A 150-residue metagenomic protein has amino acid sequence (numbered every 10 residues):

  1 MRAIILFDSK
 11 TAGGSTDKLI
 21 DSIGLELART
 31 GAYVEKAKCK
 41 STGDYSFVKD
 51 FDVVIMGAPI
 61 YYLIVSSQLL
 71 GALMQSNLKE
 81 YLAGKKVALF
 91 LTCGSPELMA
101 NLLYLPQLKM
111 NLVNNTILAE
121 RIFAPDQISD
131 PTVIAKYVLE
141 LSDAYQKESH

Functional and structural regions predicted by a protein language model:
A3-T11, S15-K18, S22-A37, D50-H150: FMN-binding flavodoxin-like domain, especially the glycine-rich phosphate-binding loop
A37-G43: Short acidic loop-to-helix transition motifs that present clustered carboxylates
G43-K49: Short amphipathic alpha-helix with an adjacent loop that forms part of the alpha/beta core around
